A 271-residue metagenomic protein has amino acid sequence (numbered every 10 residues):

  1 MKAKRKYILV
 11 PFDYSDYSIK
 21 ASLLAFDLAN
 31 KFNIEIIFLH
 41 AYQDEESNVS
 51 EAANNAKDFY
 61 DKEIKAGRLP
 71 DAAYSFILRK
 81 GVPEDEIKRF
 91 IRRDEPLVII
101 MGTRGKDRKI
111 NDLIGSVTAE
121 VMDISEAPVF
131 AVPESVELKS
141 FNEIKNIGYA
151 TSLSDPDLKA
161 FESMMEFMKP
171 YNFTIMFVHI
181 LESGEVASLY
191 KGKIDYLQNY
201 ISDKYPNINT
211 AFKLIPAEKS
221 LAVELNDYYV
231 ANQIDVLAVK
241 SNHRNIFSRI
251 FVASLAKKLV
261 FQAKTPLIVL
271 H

Functional and structural regions predicted by a protein language model:
M1-E51, K145-K193, Q198-A211, I234 (+2 more regions): Small/aliphatic-rich secondary-structure junction motif
K4, R89-E137, V230-H271: Gly/Ser-rich helix-loop-strand patches that form or flank binding pockets for ribonucleotide-derived cofactors
L28, E86-F90, D94, E224 (+1 more regions): CheY-like receiver
V49, D112, N142, A160 (+3 more regions): Short, well-ordered secondary-structure micro-motifs
K65-D71, D203-N207: Short helix-capping segments at alpha-helix termini
A73-F76, F212: Rossmann-fold cofactor-recognition segment
L78-E86, A217-A222: Charged docking surfaces used in two-component/phosphorelay signaling
Q198, K219-V230: A short, acidic, amphipathic alpha-helical segment used as a generic capping/interface helix at domain edges
